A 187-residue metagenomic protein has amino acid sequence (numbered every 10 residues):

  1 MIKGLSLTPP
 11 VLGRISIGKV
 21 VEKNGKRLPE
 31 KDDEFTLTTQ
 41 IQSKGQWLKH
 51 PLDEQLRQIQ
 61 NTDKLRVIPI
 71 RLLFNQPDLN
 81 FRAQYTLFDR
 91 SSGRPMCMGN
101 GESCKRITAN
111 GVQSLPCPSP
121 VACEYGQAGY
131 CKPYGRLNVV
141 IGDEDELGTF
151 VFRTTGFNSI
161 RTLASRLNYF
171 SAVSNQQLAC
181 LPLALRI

Functional and structural regions predicted by a protein language model:
M1-D145: OB-fold ssDNA-binding interfaces and closely related basic DNA-contact patches used across DNA replication/repair
G126-I187: Extended serine/threonine-enriched, polar tracts that run as long, contiguous segments within proteins
